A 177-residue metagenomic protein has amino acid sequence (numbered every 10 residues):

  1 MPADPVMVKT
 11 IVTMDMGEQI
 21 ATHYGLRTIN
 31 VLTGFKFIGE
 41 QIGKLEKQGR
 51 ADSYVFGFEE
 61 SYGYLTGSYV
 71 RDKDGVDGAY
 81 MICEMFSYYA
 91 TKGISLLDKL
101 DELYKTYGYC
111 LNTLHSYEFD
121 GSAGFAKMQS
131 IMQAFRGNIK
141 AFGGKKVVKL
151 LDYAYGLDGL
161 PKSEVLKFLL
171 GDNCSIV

Functional and structural regions predicted by a protein language model:
A3-V177: Phosphate-binding and adjacent anionic-ligand microenvironments
